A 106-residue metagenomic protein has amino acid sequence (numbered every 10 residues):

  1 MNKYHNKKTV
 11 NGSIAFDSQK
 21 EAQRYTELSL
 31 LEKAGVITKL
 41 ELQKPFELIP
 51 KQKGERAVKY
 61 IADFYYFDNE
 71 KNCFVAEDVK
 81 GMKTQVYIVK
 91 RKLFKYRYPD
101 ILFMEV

Functional and structural regions predicted by a protein language model:
M1-V106: Electrostatic, structured charged patches in enzyme active sites and in nucleic-acid/phosphate-binding
